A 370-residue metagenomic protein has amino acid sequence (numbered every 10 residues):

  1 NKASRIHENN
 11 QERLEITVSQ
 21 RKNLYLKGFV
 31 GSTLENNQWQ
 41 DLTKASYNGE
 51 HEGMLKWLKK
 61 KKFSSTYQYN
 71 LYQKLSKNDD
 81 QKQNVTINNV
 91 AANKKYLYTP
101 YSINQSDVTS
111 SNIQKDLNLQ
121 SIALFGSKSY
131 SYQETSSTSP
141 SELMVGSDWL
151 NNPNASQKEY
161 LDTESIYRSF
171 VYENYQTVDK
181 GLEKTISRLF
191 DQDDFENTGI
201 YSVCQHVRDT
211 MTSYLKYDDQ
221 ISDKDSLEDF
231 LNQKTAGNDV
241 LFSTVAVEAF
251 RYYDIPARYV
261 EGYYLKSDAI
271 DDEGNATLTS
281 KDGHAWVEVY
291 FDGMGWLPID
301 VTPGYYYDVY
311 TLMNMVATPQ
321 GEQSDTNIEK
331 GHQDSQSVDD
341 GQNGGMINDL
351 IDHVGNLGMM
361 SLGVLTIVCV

Functional and structural regions predicted by a protein language model:
N1-V370: Helix-boundary/low-complexity linker signature
